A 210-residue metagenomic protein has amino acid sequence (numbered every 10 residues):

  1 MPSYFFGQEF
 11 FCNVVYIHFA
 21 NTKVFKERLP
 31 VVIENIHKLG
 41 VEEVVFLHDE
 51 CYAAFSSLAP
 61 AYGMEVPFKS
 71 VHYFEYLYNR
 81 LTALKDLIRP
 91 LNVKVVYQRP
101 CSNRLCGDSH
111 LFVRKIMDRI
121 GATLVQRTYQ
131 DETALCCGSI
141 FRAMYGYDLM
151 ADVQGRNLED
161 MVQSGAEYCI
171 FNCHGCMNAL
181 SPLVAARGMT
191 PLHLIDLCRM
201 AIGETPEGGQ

Functional and structural regions predicted by a protein language model:
M1-Q210: Iron-sulfur cluster-binding electron-transfer modules in prokaryotic oxidoreductases
